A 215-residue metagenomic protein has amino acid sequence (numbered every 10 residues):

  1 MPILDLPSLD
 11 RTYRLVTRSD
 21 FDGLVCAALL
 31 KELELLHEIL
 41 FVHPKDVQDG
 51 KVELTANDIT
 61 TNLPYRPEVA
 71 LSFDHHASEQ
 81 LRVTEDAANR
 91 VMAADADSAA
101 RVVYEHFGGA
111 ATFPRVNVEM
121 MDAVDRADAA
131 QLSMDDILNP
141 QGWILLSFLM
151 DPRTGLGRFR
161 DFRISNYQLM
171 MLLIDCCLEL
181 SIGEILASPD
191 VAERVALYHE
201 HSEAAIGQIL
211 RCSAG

Functional and structural regions predicted by a protein language model:
M1-M150: Replace "Mg2+/Mn2+-dependent" with "divalent metal-dependent
P2-T12, F21, V25-C26, K31 (+2 more regions): Hydrophobic helix-and-loop "lid/oligomerization" segment in the mid-to-C-terminal part of catalytic domains
